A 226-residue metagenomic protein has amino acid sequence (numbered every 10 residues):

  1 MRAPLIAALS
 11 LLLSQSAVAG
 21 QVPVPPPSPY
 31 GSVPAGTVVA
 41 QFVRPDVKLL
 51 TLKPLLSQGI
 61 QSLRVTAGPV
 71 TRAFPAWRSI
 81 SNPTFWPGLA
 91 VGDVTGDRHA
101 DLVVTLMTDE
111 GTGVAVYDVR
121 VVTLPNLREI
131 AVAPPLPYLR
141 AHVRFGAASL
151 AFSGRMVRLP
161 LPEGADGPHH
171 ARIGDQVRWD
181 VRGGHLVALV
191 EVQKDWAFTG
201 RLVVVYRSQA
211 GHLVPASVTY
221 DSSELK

Functional and structural regions predicted by a protein language model:
M1-P4: Positively charged n-region of N-terminal signal peptides that target proteins for export
I6-Q15: Bacterial N-terminal signal peptides
G20-V94, V104-K226: Beta-propeller-forming repeat regions
D97, D101: Acidic carboxylate motifs that coordinate Ca2+ or other divalent cations, activating on Asp/Glu
